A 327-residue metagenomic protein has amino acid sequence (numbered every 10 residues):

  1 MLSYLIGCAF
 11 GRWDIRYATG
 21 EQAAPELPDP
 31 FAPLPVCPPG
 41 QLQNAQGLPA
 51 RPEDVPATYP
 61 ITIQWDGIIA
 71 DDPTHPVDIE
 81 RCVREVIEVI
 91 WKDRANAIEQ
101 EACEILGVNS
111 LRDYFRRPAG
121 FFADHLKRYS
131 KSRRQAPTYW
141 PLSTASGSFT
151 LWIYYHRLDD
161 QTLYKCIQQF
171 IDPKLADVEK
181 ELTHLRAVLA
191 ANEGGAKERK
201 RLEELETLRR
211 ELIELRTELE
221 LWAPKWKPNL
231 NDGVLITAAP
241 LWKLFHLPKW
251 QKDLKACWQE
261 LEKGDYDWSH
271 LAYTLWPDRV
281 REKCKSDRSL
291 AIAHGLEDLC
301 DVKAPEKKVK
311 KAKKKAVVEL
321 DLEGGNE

Functional and structural regions predicted by a protein language model:
L2-E327: Terminal accessory regions of large proteins
